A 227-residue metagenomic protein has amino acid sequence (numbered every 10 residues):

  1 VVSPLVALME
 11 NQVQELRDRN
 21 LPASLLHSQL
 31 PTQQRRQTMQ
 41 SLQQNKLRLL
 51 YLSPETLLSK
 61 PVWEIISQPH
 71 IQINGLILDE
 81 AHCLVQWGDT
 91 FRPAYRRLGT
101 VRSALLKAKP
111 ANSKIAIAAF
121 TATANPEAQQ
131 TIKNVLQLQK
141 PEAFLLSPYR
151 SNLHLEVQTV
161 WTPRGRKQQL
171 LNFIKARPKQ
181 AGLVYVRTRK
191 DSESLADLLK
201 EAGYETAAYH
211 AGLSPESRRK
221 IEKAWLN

Functional and structural regions predicted by a protein language model:
V1: Key residue(s) within conserved catalytic/signature motifs
A7-N227: Helicase motor core with emphasis on the C-terminal RecA-like subdomain
